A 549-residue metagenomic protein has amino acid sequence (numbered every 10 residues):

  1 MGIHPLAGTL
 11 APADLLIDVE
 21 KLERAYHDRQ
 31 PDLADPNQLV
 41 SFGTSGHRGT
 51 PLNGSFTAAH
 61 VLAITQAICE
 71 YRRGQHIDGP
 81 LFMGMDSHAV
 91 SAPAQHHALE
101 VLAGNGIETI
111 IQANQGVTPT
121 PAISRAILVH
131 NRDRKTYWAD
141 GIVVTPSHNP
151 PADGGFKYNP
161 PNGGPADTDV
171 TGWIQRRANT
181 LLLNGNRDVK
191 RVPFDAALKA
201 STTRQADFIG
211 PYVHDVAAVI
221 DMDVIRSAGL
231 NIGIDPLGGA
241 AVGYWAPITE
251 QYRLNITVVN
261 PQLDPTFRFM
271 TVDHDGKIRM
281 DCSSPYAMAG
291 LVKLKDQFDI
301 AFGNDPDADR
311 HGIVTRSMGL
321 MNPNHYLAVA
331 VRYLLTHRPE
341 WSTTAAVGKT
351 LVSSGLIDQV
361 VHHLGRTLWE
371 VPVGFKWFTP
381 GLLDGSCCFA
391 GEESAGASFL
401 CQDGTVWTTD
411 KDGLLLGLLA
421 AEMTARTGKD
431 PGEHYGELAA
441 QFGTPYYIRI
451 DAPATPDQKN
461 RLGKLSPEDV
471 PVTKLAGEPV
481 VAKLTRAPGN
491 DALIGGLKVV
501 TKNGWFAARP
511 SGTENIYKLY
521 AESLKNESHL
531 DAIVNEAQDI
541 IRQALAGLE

Functional and structural regions predicted by a protein language model:
G2-G104, K199-I232, A240, W505: An N-terminal, well-structured beta->alpha segment
G2-P12, H76-N162, D358: Ferredoxin-reductase
A13-L16, K21, A25-H27, E108-R125 (+3 more regions): Phosphate-binding chemistry for phosphorylated carbohydrates and sugar-nucleotides
A34-T44, V189-P193, V259-T266, G512-T513: Flexible hinge/switch segments at interdomain interfaces of large molecular machines
A58-L62, V117, A122, R426 (+1 more regions): Metallocofactor- and cofactor-centric catalytic cores in central/energy metabolism, strongly enriched
G84, G141-S147, G303-D305, A390-G391 (+1 more regions): Short beta-strand segments
K429-E549: Catalytic-core signal marking the mid-to-C-terminal active-site face
